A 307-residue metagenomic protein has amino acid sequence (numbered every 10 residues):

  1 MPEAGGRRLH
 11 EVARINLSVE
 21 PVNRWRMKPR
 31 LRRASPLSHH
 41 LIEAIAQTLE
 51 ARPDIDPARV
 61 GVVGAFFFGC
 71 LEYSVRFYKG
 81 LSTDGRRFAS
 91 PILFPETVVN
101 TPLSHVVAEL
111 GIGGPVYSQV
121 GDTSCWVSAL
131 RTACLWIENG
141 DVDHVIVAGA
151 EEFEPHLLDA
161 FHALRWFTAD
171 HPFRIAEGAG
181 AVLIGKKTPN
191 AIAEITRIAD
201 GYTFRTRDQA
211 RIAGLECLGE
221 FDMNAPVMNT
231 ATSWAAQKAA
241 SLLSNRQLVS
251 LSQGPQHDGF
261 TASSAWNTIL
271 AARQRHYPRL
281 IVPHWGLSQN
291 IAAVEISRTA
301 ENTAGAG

Functional and structural regions predicted by a protein language model:
M1-E20, D159-N229, Y277-R279, W285-G307: Condensing-enzyme catalytic core mediating Claisen C-C bond formation in acyl metabolism
A4-L110, G114, C217-L248: Conserved beta-ketoacyl condensing-enzyme motif
W25-E43, P91-P95, V116-S128, A169-G180 (+4 more regions): Active-site pocket-shaping loop/turn-to-helix segments
L41-A46, A51, P102, E109-L110 (+4 more regions): Active-site-proximal alpha-helical scaffold in enzymes
A51-A65, F77-P91, I112-P115, E138-I146 (+5 more regions): Structural signature of cysteine-dependent C-C bond-forming condensing enzymes
A65-F67, T97, L110, A148-E151 (+6 more regions): Fold-independent oxyanion-binding glycine-rich loops and adjacent beta-strand/coil segments at enzyme active sites
C70-Y73, C125-A129, F153-L157, F204-R205: Short, well-ordered, mixed-charge alpha-helical segments that flank or form enzyme active sites
D143, G149-E154, D159-L164: Glycine-rich anion/phosphate-binding loop at the beta-strand->alpha-helix junction
